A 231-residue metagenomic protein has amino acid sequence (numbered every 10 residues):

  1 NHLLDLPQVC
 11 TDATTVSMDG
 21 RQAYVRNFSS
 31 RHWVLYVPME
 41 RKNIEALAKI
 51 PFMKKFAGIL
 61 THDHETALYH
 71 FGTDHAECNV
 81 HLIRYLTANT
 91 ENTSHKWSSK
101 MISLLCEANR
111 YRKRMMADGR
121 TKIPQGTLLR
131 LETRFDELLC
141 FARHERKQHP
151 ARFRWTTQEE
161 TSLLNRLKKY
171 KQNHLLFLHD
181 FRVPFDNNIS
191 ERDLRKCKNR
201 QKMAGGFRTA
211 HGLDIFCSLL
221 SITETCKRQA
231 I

Functional and structural regions predicted by a protein language model:
N1-I231: Catalytic center-proximal scaffold of phosphoryl-transfer enzymes
